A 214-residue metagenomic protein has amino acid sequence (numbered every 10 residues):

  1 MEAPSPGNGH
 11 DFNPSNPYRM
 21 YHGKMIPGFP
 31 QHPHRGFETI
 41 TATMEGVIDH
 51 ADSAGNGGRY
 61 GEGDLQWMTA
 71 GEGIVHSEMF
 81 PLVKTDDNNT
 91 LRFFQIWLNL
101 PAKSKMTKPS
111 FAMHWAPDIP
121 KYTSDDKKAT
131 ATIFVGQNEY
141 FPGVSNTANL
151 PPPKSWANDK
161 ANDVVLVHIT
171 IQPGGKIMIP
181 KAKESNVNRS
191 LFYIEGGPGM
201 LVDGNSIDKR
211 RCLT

Functional and structural regions predicted by a protein language model:
M1-M44, Y122-M178: A short glycine-rich, His/Asp/Glu-containing loop-to-beta-strand
H34, N88-T90, A161, F192: Solvent-exposed loop and beta-edge segments used for protein-protein assembly and interaction
H34-G55, E62-L65, G71-V75, Q172-G174 (+1 more regions): Glycine- and acidic-residue-biased ligand/ion/polar-headgroup-sensing regions
D49-I119: Long, hydrophobic, well-ordered secondary-structure blocks that form the structural core and pocket-lining surfaces
Q66, F94, A131, V167 (+1 more regions): A broad, low-specificity signal marking well-ordered, structured residues that form hydrophobic/aromatic
R92, D163-V165, V187: A generic structural signal for well-ordered coil/turn residues at beta-strand boundaries that shape enzyme active-site
S110-A116, A148-L150, A182-V187: Short intrinsically disordered coil segments
I119-Y122, N188: Short, surface-exposed linear segments at secondary-structure transitions and domain or protein termini
